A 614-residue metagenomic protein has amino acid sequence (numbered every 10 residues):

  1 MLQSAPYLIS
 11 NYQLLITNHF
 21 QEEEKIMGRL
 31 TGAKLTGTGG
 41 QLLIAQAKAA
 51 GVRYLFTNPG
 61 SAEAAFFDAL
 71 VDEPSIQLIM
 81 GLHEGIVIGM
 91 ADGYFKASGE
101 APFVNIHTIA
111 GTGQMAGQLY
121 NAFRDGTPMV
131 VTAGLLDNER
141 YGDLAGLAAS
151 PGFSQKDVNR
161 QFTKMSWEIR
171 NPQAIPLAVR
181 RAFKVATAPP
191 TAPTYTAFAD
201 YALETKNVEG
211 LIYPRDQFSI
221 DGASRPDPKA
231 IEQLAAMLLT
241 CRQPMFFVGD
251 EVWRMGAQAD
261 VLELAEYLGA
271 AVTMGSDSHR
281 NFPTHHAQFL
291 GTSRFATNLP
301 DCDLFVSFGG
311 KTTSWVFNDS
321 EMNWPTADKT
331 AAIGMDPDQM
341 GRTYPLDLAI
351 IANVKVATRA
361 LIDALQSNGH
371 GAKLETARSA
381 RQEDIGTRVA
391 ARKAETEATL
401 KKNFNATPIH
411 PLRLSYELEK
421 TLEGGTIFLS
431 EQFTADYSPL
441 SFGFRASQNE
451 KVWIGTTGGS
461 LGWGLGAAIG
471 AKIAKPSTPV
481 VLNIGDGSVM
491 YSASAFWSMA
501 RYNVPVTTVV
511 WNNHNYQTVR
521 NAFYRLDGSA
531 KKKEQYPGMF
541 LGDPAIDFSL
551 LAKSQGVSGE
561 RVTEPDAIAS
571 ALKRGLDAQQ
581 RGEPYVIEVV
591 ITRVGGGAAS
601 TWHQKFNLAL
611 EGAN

Functional and structural regions predicted by a protein language model:
Y7-L8, Y12-I26: Short, Lys/Arg-enriched N-terminal segments with co-localized hydrophobic residues within the first ~10-30 amino acids
M27-K34, Q173, A197, G210-L211 (+6 more regions): Phosphate/pyrophosphate-binding active-site segments
G28-G369, K373, T421-G424, P505-T508 (+2 more regions): N-terminal alpha/beta PP-like core and its mobile active-site loop of ThDP/TPP-dependent enzymes
G40-R53, N58-A62, F66-E73, G386-K475: Active-site diphosphate/adenylate-binding microenvironment
Y141-S150, L299-D301, T343, A349-I351 (+2 more regions): Thiamine diphosphate
F246, V272, L418, G470 (+1 more regions): Conserved hydrophobic/aromatic pocket- or pore-lining residues that grip, position, or stack substrates in active sites
G249-R254, K402-N403, G485-G487: Conserved short loop/turn motifs at secondary-structure junctions
